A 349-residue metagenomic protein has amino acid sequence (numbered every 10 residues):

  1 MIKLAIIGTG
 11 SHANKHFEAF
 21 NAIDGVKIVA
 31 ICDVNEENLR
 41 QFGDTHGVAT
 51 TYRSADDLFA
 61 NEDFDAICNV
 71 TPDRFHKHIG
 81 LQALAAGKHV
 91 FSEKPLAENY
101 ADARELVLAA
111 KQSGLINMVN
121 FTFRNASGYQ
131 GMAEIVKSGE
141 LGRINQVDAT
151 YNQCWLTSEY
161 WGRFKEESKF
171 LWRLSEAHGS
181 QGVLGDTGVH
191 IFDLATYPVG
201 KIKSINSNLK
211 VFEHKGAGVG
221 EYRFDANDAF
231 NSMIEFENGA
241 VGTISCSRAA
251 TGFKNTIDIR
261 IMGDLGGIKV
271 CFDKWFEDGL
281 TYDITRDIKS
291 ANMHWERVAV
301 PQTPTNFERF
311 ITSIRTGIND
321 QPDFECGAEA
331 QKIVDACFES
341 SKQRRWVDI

Functional and structural regions predicted by a protein language model:
M1, I6, V26, A66-N69 (+5 more regions): C-terminal helix-rich "cap/oligomerization" subdomain common to oxidoreductases
M1-H46: N-terminal Rossmann-like dinucleotide-binding module
A30, T50, A66, Q146: Short, Asp-centered acidic motifs that coordinate Mg2+ and/or phosphate in catalytic or ligand-binding sites
V48-A55: Conserved SAM-binding strand-loop segment of SAM-dependent methyltransferases
A66, P72-D73, K77-R124, G139: Beta-strand-loop-alpha-helix segment that lines the small-molecule cofactor/substrate pocket of alpha/beta enzymes
F123-R223, R344: Predominantly a Rossmann-like dinucleotide-binding segment in NAD(P)-dependent oxidoreductases
E166, F192-F276, N306-T316: Contiguous beta-strand/loop segments that form the cofactor/metal-binding neighborhood of enzyme cores
E296-E308: Active-site loop of classical SDR/Rossmann-like NAD(P)-dependent oxidoreductases, centered on the catalytic Tyr-X3-Lys
